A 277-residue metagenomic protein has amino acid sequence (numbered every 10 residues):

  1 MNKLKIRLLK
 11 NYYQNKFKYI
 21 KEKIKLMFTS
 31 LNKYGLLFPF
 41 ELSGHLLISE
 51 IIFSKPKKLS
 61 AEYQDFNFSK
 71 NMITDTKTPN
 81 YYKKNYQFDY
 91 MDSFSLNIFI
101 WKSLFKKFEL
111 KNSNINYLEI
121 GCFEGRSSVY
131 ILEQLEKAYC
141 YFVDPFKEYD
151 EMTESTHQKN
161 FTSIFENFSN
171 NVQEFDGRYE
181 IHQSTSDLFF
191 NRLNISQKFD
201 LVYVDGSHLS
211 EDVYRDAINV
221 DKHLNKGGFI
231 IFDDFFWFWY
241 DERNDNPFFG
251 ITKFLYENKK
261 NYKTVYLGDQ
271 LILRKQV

Functional and structural regions predicted by a protein language model:
M1-D89: Membrane-proximal basic amphipathic "stem/tether" segments
T76-M91, K102-V277: S-adenosylmethionine/decaboxylated-SAM
L96-N97: ABC transporter nucleotide-binding domains
